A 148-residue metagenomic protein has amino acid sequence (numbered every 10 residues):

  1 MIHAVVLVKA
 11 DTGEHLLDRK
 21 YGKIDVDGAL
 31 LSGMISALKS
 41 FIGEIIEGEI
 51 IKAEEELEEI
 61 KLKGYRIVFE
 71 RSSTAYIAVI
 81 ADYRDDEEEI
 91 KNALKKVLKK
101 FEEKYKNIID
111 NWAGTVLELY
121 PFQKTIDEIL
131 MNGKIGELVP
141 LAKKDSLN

Functional and structural regions predicted by a protein language model:
M1-A4, A10-N148: Acidic, low-complexity cytosolic segments
